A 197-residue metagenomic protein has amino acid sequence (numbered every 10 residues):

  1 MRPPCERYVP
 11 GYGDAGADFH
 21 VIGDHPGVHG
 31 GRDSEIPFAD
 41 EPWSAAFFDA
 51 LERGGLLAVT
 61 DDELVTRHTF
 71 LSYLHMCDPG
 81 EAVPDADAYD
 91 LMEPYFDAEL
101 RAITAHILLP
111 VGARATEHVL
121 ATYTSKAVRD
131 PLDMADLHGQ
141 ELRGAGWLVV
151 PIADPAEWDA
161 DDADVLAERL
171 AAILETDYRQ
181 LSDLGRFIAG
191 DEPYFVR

Functional and structural regions predicted by a protein language model:
M1-R197: A polyanion-binding, active-site-adjacent surface
